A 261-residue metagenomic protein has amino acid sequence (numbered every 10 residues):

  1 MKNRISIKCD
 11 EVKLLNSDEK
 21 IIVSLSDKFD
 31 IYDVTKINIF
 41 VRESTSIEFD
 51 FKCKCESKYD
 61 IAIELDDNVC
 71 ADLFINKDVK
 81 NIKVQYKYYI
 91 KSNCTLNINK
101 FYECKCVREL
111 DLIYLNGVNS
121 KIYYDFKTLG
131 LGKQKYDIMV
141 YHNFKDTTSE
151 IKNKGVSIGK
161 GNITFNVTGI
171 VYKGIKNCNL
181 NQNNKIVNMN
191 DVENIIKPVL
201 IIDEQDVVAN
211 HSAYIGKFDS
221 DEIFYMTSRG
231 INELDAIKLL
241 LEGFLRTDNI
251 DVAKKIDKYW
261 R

Functional and structural regions predicted by a protein language model:
M1-I21: N-terminal basic/disordered segments at the start of proteins
L14-F224, S228-I231, F244-R246, V252-R261: Conserved beta-strand/loop scaffold segments within soluble protein domains that form the structured core and edges
L239-L240: Short alpha-helical scaffolding segments that buttress acidic/His motifs in well-ordered protein cores
